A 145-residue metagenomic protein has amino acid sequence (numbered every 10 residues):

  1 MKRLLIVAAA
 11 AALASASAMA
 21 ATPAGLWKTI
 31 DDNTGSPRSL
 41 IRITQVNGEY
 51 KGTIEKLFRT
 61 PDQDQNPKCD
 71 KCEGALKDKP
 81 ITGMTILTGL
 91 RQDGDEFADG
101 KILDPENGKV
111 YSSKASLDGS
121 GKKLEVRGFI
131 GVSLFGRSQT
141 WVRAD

Functional and structural regions predicted by a protein language model:
M1-V7: Bacterial N-terminal signal peptides that target proteins for export
A9, S15-S17: N-terminal signal peptide c-region/cleavage motif recognized by signal peptidases
A20-K28: Cleaved targeting-peptide boundary
L26, E49, G121-K123: Structural motif
T29-S113: Central antiparallel beta-sheet cores of small beta-barrel/beta-sandwich binding domains
C72-D78, E125-V132: Short aromatic-glycine motifs in intrinsically disordered, low-complexity regions
G121-K123, I130-D145: Edge beta-strand at a domain terminus
